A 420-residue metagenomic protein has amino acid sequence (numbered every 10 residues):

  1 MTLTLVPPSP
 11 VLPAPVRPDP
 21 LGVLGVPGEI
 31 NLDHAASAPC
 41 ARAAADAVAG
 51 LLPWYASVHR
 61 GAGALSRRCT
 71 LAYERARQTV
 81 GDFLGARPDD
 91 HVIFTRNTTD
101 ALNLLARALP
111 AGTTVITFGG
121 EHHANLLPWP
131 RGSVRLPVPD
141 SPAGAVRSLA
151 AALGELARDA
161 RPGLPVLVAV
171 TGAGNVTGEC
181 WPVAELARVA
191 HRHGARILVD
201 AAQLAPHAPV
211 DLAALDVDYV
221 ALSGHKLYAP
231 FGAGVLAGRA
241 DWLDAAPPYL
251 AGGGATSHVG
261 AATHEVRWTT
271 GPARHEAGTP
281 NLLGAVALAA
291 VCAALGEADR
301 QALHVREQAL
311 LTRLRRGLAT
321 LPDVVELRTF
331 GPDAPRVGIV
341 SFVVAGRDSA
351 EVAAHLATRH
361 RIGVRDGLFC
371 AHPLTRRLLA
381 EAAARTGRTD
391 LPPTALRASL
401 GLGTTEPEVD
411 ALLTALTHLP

Functional and structural regions predicted by a protein language model:
M1-P420: Pyridoxal 5′-phosphate
